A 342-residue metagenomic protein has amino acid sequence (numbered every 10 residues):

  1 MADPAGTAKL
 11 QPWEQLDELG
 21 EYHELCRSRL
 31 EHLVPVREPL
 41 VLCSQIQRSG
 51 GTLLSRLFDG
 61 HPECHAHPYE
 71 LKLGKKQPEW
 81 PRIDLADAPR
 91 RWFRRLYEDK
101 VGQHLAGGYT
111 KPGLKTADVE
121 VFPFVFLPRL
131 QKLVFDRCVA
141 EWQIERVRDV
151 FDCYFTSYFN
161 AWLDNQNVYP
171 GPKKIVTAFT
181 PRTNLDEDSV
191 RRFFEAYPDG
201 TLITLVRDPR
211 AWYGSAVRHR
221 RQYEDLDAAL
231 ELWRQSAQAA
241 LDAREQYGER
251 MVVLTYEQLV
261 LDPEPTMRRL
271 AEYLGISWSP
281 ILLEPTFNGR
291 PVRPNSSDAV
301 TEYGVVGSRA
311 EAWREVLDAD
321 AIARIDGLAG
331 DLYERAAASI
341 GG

Functional and structural regions predicted by a protein language model:
M1-V41, V217-R220, L241-E245, E272-G342: PAPS-dependent sulfotransferases, especially Golgi type II membrane carbohydrate sulfotransferases
L16, V125, F135-L283, P291-V306: PAPS-dependent sulfotransferase catalytic domain
Y22-L33, R37, D59, F93-D118 (+6 more regions): Anion-recognition interface
S44-Q45, F179: The Walker A (P-loop) glycine that initiates the GxxxxGKT/S ATP-binding motif of P-loop NTPases
G51-C64: A conserved segment at the C-terminal end of the G1
H65-L71, V252: Conserved catalytic segments around the Walker B and adjacent sensor/switch elements of P-loop NTPase domains
E70-T180: PAPS-dependent sulfation machinery
L73-W80, Y213, G289-R293: A short beta-to-alpha transition loop/helix N-cap that caps and shapes the active-site region
